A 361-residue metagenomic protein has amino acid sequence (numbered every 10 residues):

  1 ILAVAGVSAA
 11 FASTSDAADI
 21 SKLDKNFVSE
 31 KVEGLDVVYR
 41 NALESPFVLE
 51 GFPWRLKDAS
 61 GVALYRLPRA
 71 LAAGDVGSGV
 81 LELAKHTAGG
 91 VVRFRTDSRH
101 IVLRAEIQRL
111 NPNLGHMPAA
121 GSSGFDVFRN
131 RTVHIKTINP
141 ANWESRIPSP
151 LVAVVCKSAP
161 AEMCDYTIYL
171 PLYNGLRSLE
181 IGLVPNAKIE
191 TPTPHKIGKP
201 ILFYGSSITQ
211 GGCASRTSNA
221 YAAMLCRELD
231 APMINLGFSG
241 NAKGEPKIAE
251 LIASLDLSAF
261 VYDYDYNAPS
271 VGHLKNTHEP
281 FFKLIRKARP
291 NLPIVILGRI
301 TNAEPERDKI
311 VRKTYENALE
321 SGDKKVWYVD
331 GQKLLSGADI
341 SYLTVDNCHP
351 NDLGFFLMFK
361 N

Functional and structural regions predicted by a protein language model:
A3-P200: N-terminal secretory targeting modules
G198-N219: Catalytic nucleophile-elbow at a beta strand-turn-alpha helix junction centered on a G-D-S/GDSL motif, marking
P200-Y204, P232-L236, A259-D263, P293-L297 (+1 more regions): Structural recognition of the beta-strand scaffold that forms the well-ordered cores of secreted hydrolase catalytic
C213, L225, A242-N291, R299-N302: Oxyanion-hole/transition-state-stabilizing segment in secreted/luminal serine hydrolases and related acyltransferases
Y221, T277-F281, R307-T314: A general structural detector for well-ordered alpha-helical segments in enzyme core domains, enriched
A222-N235: Short helix-loop-beta junction
N235-K243: Acidic/histidine-rich helix-loop elements that form or flank divalent-metal/phosphate-binding sites at the catalytic
A253-S254, E304-N361: Catalytic His-Asp segment of secreted/periplasmic serine-dependent ester chemistry enzymes
